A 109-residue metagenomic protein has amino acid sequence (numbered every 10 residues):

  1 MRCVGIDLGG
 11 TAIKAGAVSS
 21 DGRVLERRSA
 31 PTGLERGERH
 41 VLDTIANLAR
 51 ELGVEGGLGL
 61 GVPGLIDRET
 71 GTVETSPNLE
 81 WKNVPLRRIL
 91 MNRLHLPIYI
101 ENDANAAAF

Functional and structural regions predicted by a protein language model:
M1-R2, L96: Secondary-structure boundary/capping motif
R2-H40, T72-V73: Short glycine-rich, Thr/Ser-proximal phosphate-binding strand/loop in the N-terminal lobe of ATP-dependent enzymes
T11, P63-I66: Short glycine-rich anion-binding loops that position phosphate/pyrophosphate groups of nucleotides and phosphorylated
G22, L58-V62: A conserved beta-strand/loop capping segment in the N-terminal third of enzymes that catalyze redox or closely related
G33-L34, E38-A46, R50, G56-L58 (+1 more regions): Glycine-rich phosphate-binding loop and adjoining helix at the ATP-binding site of ATP-dependent phosphoryl-transfer
